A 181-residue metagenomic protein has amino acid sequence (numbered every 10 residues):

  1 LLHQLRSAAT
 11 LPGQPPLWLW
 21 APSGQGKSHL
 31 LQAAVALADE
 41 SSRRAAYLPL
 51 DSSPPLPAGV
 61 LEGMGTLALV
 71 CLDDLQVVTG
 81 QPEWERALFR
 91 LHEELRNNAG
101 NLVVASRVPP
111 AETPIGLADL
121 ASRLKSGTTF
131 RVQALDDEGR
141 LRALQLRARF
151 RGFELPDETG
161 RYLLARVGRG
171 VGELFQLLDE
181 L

Functional and structural regions predicted by a protein language model:
R6-Q14: Phosphate-binding P-loop
G13-L31: Walker A/P-loop nucleotide-binding motif
D39-L69, T79-E85: Short glycine-rich substrate-engagement loop in P-loop NTPases that contacts/grips substrate
G63-A87, L91-E94, N98-R107: Conserved P-loop NTPase "ATPase switch" module shared by AAA+ and STAND
P110-K125: Short regulatory helix/loop adjacent to the ATP-binding pocket of P-loop NTPases
E112, G127-G139: Conserved AAA+ ATPase "SRH/arginine-finger" region at the nucleotide-binding site
G127, L141-E154: Conserved AAA+ ATPase "sensor/coupling" helix adjacent to the nucleotide-binding pocket
R161-A165, G172-L181: C-terminal helical "lid" of AAA+/P-loop NTPase domains
